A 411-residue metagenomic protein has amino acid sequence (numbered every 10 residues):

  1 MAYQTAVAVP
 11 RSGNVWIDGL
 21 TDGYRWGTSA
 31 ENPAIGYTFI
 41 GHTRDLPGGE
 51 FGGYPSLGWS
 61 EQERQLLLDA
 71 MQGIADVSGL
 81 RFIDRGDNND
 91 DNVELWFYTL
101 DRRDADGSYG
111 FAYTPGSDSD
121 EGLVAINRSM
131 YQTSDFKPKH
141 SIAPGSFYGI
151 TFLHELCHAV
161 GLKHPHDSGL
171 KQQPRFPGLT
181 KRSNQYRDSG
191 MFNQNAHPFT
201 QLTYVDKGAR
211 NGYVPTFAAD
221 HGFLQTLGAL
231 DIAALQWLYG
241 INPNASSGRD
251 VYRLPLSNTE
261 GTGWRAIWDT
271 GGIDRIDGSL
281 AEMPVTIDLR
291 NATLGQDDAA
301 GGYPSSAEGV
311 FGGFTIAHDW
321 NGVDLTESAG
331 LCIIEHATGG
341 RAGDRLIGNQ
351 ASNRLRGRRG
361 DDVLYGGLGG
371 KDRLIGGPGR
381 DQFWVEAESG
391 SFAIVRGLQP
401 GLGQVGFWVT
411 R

Functional and structural regions predicted by a protein language model:
M1-W59, D69, D106: Disordered inhibitory propeptide/activation segment of secreted metzincin zinc metalloprotease zymogens, centered on
A34-G36, I40, R44-D45, R187-G190 (+8 more regions): GD-rich hexapeptide-repeat beta-solenoids
T38-H42, Y113-A143, Q201, F311 (+1 more regions): Active-site scaffold of zinc-dependent metalloenzymes
G48-N89, L153, G271, D277-E282: Zn2+-dependent metallopeptidase catalytic core
P55, K137-F152, L170-D188, Q194 (+4 more regions): Acidic, glycine-rich calcium-binding repeat modules characteristic of RTX/beta-roll and related beta-solenoid repeat
V77-G79, L156-Q173: Catalytic Zn2+-binding segment of zinc metalloproteases
T99-A125, D188, N195: Catalytic zinc-binding patch centered on the HExxH motif and its immediate surroundings that defines zinc-dependent
A292, Q296-L364, L368-G369: Extracellular repeat-rich scaffold modules on cell surfaces
